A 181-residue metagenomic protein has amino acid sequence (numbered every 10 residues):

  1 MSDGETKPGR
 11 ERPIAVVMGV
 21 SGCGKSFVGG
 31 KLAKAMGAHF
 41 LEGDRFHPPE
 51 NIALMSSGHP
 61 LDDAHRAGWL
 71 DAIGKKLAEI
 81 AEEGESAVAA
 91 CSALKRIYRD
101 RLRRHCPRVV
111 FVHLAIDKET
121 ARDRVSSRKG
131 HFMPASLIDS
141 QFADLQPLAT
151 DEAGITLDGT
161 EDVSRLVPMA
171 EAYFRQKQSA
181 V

Functional and structural regions predicted by a protein language model:
M1-P13: Extreme N-terminal, non-catalytic leader segments that precede Walker-type/kinase nucleotide-binding cores
V17: Hydrophobic anchor at the beta1->P-loop junction of P-loop NTPases
V20: P-loop (Walker A) phosphate-binding loop of NTP-binding proteins
K25: Conserved lysine of the Walker
G30-I73: Conserved substrate/cofactor phosphate-moiety recognition/catalytic segment in nucleotide-dependent phosphotransferases
A64-C106, L114: Glycine-rich phosphate-binding loop used to anchor ATP phosphates in small-molecule kinases, encompassing both
H105-R124, L157: Conserved phosphate-donor/acceptor-positioning beta-strand/loop module used by diverse small-molecule
S127-M169: Small-molecule kinase domains that catalyze NTP-dependent phosphoryl transfer to phosphate-bearing small molecules
